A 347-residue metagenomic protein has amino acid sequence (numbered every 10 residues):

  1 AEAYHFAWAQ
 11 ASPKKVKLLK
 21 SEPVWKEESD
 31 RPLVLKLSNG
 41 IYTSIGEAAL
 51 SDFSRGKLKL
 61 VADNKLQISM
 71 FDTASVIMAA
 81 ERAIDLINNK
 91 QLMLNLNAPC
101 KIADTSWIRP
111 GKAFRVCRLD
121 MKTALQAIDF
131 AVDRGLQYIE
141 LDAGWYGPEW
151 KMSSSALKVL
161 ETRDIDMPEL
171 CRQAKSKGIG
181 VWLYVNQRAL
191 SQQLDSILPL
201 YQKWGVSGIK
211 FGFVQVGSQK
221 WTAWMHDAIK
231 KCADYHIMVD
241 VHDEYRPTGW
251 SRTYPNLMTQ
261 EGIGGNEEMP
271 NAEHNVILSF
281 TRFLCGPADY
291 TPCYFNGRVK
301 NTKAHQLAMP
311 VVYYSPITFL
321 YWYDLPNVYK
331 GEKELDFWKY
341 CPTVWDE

Functional and structural regions predicted by a protein language model:
A1-N97: N-terminal accessory beta-strand-rich subdomains and adjacent acidic, glycine-rich linkers that precede catalytic cores
Q10-S12, K20-P23, N39, A143-W145 (+3 more regions): A mature extracytoplasmic/lumenal domain signature
P13, P32, I128, C171 (+3 more regions): Short amphipathic alpha-helical segments and helix-helix/interface helices
D72-Y138, D142: An acidic-aromatic substrate-binding cleft motif
Q137, S207, T318: Short acidic/polar active-site loop segments enriched in Thr and Asp
A143-T302: Aromatic- and carboxylate-enriched substrate-binding clefts and catalytic-loop regions of carbohydrate-active enzymes
Y290-Y329: Charge-patterned, long linear interaction tracts outside catalytic cores
L325-E347: Glycan-recognition and catalytic regions of carbohydrate-active enzymes
